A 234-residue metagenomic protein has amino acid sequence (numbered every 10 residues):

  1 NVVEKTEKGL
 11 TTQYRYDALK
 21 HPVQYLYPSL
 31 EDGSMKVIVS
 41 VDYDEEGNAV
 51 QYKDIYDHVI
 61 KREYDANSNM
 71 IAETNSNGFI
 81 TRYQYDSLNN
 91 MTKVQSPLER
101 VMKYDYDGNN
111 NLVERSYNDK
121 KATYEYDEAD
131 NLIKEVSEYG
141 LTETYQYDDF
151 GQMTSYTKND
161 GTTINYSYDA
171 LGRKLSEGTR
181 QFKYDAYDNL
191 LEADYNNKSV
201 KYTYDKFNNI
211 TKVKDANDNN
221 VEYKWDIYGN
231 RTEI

Functional and structural regions predicted by a protein language model:
N1-D54, H58-N75, F79-S96, R100-S137 (+5 more regions): Beta-strand elements of repeat-based all-beta scaffolds
